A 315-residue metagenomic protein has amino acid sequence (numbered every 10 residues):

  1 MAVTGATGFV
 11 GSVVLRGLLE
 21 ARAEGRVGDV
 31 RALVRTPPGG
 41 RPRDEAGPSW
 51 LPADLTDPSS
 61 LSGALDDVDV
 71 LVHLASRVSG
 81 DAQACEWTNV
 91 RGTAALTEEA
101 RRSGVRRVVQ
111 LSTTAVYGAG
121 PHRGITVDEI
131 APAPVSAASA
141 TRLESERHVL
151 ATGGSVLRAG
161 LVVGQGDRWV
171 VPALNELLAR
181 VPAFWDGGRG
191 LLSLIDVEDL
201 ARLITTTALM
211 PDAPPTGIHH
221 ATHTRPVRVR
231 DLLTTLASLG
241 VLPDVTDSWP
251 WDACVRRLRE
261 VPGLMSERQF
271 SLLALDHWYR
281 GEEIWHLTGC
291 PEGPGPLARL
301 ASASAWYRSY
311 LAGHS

Functional and structural regions predicted by a protein language model:
M1-E24: N-terminal Rossmann NAD(P)H-binding glycine-rich loop of SDR-like oxidoreductase domains
G39, P48-R91, E99, V116-Y117: NAD(P)H-binding glycine-rich loop region in Rossmannoid oxidoreductase-like domains and their noncatalytic homologs
R91-A137: Conserved Rossmann-fold NAD(P)-dependent oxidoreductase catalytic core, especially the SDR/UDP-sugar
V135-L157: Active-site Tyr-X1-5-Lys
G153-V156, G160-L192, L236: NAD(P)-dependent short-chain dehydrogenase/reductase
R168-A173, D186-L209, T216-H220: Substrate-positioning beta->alpha
L203-R268, R308-S315: Mid/C-terminal beta-alpha module of Rossmann-like enzyme folds, strongest in SDR-family dehydrogenases/epimerases
E283-H286, C290-S315: Amphipathic terminal alpha-helices
